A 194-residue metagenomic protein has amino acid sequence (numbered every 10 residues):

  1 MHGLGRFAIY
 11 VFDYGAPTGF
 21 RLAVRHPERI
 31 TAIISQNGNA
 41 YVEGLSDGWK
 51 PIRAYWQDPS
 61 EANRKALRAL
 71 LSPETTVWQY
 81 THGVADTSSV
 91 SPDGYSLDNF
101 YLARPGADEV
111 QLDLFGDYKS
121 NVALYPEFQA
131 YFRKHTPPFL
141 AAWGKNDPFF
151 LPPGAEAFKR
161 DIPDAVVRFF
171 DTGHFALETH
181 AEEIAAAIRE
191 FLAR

Functional and structural regions predicted by a protein language model:
M1-Y10, Y14-I162, E183, R189: Flexible "cap/lid" subdomain of the alpha/beta-hydrolase fold that forms the substrate-access gate
D164-R194: Catalytic active-site module of serine/aspartate enzymes centered on a nucleophile-bearing elbow/loop
